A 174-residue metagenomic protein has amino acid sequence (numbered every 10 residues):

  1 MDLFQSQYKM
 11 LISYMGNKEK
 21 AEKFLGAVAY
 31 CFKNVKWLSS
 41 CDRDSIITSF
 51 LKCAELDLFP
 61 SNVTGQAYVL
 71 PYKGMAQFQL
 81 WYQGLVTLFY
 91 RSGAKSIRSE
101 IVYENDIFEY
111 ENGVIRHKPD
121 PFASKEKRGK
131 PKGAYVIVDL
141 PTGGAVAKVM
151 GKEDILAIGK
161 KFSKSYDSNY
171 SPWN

Functional and structural regions predicted by a protein language model:
L3-N174: Binding-interface segments
